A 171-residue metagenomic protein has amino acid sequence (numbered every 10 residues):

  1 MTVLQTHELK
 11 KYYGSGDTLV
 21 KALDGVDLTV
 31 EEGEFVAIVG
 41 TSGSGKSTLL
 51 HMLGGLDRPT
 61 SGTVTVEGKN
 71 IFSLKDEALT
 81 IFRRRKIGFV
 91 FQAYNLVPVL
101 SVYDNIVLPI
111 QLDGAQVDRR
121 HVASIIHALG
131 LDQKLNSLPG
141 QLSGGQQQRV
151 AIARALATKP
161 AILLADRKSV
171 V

Functional and structural regions predicted by a protein language model:
T2-V171: ABC family nucleotide-binding domain
